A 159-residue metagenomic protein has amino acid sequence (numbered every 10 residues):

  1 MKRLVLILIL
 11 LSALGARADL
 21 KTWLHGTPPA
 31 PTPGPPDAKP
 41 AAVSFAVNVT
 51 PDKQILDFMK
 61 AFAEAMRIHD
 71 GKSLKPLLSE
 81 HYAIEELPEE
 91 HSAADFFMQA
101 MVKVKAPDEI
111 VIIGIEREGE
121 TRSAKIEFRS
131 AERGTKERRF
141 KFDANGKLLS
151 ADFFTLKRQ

Functional and structural regions predicted by a protein language model:
L4-S12: Sec-dependent N-terminal signal peptides
L14-A18: Sec/Tat signal peptide C-region and signal peptidase I cleavage site
D19-I68, P76, E80: Short, low-complexity N-terminal intrinsically disordered segments enriched in polar/charged residues
D19-P28, R133-Q159: Short beta-strand edge/turn micro-motifs at domain boundaries
F62, L74, Y82, F140 (+1 more regions): Hydrophobic pocket/interface hotspot
G71-K75, A94: An amphipathic alpha-helix signature
L78-H91: A short gly/proline-enriched turn/hairpin at secondary-structure junctions
A94-R139: Surface-exposed, charged secondary-structure patches
